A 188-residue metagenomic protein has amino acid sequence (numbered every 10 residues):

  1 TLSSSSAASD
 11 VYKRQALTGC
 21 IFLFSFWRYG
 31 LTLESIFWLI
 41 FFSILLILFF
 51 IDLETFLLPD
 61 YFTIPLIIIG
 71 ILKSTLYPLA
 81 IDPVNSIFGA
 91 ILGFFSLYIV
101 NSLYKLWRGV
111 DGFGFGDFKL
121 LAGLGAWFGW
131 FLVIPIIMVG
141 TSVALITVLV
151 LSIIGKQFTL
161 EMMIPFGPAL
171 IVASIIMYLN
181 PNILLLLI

Functional and structural regions predicted by a protein language model:
T1-A8, Y12: Single conserved hydrophobic/aromatic residue that forms the stacking wall/gate of nucleotide- or nucleobase-binding
R14-C20, F62-I69, F118-L120, F166-I171: Core segments of transmembrane alpha-helices that mediate helix-helix packing or line hydrophobic substrate/ligand
F26-F37, M138: Transmembrane helix-loop-helix
F26-G30, Y77-P78, K105, G129 (+2 more regions): Short helix-capping/hinge motifs at transmembrane helix termini and TM-loop junctions
I40-S43, I47-V143, L187-I188: Functional transmembrane core segments of multi-pass inner-membrane proteins
F115-G116, I153-I175: Interfacial loop-to-transmembrane junctions
T141-K156: Transmembrane alpha-helical segments of integral membrane proteins
L179-I188: Juxtamembrane boundary at the C-terminal end of a transmembrane helix
